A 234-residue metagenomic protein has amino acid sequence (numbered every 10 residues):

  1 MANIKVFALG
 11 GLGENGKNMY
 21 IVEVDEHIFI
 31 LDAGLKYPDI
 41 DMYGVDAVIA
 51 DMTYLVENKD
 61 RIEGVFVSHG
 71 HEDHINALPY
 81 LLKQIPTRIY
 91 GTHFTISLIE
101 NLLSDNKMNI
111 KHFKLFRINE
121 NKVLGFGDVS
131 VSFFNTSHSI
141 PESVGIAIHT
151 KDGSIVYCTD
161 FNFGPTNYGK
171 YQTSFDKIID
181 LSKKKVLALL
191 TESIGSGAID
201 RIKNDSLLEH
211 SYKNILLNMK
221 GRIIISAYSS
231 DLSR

Functional and structural regions predicted by a protein language model:
M1-F66, H71-R234: His/Asp/Glu-rich metal-coordinating catalytic cores of metallo-dependent phosphodiesterases/hydrolases acting on
